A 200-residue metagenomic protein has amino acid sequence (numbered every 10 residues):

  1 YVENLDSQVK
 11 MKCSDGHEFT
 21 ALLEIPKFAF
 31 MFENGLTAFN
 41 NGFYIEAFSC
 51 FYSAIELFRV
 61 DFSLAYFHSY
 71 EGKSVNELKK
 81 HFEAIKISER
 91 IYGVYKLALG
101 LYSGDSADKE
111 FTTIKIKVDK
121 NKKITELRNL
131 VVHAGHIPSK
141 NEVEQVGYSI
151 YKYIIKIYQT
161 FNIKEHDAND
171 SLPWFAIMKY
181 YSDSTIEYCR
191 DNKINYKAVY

Functional and structural regions predicted by a protein language model:
Y1-F48, L64-Y70: Charged alpha-helical initiation segments
L23-P26, E89, N141, Q145: Alpha-helix boundary/N-cap detector
F48-S49, E144: Conserved positions within tetratricopeptide repeat
I55-V75, Y158-F161: Short, charge-rich amphipathic alpha-helical segments embedded in non-transmembrane helical bundles/solenoids
F67-L130: Flexible secondary-structure boundary motifs
S106-Y181, I186-Y200: Charge-enriched, short contiguous segments at helix-coil
